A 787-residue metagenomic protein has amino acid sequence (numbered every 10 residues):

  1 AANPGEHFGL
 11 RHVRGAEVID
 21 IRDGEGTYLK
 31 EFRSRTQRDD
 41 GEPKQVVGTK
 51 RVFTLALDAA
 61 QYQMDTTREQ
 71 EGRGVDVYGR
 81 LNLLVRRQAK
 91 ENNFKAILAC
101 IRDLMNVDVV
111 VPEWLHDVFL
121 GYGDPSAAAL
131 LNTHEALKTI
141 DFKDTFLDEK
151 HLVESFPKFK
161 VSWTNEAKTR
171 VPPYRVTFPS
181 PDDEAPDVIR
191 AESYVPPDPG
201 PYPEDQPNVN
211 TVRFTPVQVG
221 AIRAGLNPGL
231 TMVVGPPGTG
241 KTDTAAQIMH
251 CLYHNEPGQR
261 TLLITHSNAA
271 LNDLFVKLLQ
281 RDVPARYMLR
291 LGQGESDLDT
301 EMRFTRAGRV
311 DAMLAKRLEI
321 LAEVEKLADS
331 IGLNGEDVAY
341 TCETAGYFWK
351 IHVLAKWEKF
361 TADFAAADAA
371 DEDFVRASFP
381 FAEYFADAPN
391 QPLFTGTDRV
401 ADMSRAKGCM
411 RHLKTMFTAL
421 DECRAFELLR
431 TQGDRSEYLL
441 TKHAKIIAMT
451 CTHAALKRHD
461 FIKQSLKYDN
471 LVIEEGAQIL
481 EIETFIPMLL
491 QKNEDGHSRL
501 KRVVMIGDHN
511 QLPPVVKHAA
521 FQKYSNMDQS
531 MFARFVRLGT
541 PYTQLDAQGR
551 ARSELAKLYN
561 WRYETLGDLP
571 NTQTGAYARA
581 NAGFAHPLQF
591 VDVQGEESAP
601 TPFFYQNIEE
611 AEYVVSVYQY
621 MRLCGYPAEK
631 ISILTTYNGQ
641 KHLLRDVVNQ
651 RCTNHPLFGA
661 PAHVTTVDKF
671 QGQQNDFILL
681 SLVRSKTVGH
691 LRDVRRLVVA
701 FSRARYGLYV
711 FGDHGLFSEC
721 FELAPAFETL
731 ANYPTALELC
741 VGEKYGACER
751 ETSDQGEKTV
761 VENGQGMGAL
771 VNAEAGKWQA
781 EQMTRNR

Functional and structural regions predicted by a protein language model:
A2-R213, T300-A388, T395-G408, R534: Pre-ATPase regulatory/linker segments immediately N-terminal to the P-loop/RecA-like helicase/translocase core
N3-G9, E17-T36, G41-V46, N210-R213 (+13 more regions): Beta-strand elements of modular eukaryotic interaction domains
V77, N93, I97, V111 (+21 more regions): Alpha-helical interaction elements in eukaryotic regulators
E192-A315, L428-R430, D434, Y438-T565 (+3 more regions): ASCE P-loop NTPase helicase motor core
P199-P207, T418-R424, L471, L680-K686: Short, basic, glycine/proline-bearing loop/turn elements
L291, A367, F381, L545 (+1 more regions): Hydrophobic residues at beta-strand termini and immediately following loops that shape nucleotide-binding pockets
K350, W357-E358, F364-D469, I479-E483 (+1 more regions): Conserved helicase/translocase P-loop NTPase motor core
T452-L456, F461-R787: Conserved helicase motor core of SF1/SF2 NTP-dependent helicases
